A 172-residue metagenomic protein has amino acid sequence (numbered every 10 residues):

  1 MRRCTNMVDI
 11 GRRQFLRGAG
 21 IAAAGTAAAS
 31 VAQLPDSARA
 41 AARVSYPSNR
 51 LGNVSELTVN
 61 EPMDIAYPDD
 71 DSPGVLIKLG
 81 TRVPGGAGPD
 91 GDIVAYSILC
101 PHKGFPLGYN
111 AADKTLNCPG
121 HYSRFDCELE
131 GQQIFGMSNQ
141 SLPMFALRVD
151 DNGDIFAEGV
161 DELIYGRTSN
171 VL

Functional and structural regions predicted by a protein language model:
M1-T26: N-terminal secretory signal peptides and thylakoid transit peptides that target proteins across membranes
T26-L34: Short hydrophobic alpha-helical membrane-anchoring segments
Q33-P101, F105-D113, P143-L172: N-terminal pre-ligand scaffold of iron-sulfur
L107-A112, R124-G131: Iron-sulfur (Fe-S) cluster-binding segments and ferredoxin-like electron-carrier domains, especially [2Fe-2S]
K114-Y122, Q132-L142: Short cysteine/histidine-rich metal-coordination sites, predominantly Zn2+-binding motifs
S123-F125, L163-I164: Solvent-exposed loop/turn segments at secondary-structure junctions within structured extracellular/periplasmic domains
